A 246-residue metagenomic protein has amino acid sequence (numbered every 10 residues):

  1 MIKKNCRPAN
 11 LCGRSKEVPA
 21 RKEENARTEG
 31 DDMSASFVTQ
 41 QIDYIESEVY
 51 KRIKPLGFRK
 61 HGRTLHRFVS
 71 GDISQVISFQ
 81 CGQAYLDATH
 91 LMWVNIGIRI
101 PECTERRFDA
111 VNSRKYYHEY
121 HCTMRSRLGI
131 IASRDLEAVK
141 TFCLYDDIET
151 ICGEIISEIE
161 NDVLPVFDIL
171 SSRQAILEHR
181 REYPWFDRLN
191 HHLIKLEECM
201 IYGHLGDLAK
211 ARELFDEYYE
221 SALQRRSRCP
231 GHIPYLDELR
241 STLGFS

Functional and structural regions predicted by a protein language model:
R21-D32: Short, Lys/Arg-enriched N-terminal segments with co-localized hydrophobic residues within the first ~10-30 amino acids
S34-V38, R67-S246: Intrinsically disordered, low-complexity regulatory regions enriched in serine/threonine/proline and acidic residues
T39-K60: Amphipathic alpha-helical segments
G57-G71: A short acidic/basic microdomain associated with nuclease active sites
